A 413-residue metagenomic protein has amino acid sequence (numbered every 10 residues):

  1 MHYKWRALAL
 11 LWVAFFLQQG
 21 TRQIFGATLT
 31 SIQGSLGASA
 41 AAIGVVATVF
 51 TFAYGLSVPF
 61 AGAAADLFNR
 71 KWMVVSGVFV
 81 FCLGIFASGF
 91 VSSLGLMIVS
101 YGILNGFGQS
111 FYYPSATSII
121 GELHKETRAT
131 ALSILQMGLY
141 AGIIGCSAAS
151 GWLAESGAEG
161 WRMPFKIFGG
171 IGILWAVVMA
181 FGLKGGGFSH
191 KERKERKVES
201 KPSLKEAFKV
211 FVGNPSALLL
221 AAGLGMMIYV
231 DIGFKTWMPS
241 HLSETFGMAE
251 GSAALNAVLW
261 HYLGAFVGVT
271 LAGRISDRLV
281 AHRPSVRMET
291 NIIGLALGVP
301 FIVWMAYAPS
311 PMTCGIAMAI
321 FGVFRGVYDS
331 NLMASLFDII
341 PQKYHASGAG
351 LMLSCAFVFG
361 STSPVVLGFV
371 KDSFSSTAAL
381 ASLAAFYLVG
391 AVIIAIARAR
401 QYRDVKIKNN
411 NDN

Functional and structural regions predicted by a protein language model:
M1, G186-A221, T245, D412: Juxtamembrane intracellular "pre-TM" segments in multi-pass secondary transporters
Q23, T51-P59, I143-I144, Y262-T270 (+1 more regions): Residue-level signature of mid-helix packing/kink "hotspots" within the transmembrane helices of 12-pass Major
F25-G26, N214-T270, D329, M333: Extracytoplasmic gate region of multi-pass secondary transporters
L56-G95: Conserved MFS/SLC helix-loop-helix module at the cytosolic interface between two early adjacent transmembrane helices
W72-A87, R287-V303: Structural signature of the two symmetry-related core transmembrane helices
G84, G95-F111, M312-V327: Hydrophobic core of transmembrane alpha-helices in multi-pass small-molecule transporters, especially MFS/SLC-type
S100-L139: Cytoplasmic helix-loop-helix junction between adjacent transmembrane helices in 12-TM secondary transporters
L135-G187: Helix-loop-helix hairpin linking two adjacent transmembrane segments in secondary transporters
